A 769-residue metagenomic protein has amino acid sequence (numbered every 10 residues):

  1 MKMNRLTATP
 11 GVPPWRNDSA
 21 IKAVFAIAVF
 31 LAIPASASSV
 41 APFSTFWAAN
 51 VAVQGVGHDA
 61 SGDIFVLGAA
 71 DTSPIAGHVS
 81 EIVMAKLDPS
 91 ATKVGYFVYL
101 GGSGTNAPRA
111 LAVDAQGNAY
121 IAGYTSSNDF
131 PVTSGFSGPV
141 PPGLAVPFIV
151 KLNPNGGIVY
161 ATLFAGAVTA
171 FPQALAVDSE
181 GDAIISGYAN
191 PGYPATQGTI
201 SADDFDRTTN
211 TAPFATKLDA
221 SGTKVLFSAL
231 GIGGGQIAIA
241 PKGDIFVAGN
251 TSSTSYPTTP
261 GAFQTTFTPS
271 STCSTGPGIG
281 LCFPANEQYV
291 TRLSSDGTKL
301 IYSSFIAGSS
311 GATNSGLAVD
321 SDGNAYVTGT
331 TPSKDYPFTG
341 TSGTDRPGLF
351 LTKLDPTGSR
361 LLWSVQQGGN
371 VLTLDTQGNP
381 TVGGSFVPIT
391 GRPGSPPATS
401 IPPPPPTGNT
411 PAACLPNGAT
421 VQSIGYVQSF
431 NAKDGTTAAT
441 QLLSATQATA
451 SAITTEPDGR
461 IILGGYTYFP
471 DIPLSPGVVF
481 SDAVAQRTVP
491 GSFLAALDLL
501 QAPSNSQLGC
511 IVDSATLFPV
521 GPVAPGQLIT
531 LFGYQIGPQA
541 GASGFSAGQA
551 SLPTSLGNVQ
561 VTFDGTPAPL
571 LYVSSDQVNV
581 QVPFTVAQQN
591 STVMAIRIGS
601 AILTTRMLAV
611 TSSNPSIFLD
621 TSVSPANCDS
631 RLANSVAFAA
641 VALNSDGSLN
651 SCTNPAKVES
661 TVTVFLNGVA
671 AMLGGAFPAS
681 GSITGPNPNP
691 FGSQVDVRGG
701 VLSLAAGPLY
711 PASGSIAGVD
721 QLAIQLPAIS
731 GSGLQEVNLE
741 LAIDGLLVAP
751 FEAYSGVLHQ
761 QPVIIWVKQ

Functional and structural regions predicted by a protein language model:
M1-S19: N-terminal secretory signal peptides that target proteins for export/translocation
T7-A8, I27, V669: Composition-driven detection of intrinsically disordered, low-complexity segments
V12, R16, L31, S36-A37: N-terminal processing/targeting junctions
K22-P34: Bacterial N-terminal signal peptides
A35-P503: A sequence-level/structural motif corresponding to short, flexible coil/turn segments enriched in small polar residues
F171, S186, T328, Q501-Q769: A sequence-level detector for low-complexity, Ser/Thr- and acidic-rich stretches
